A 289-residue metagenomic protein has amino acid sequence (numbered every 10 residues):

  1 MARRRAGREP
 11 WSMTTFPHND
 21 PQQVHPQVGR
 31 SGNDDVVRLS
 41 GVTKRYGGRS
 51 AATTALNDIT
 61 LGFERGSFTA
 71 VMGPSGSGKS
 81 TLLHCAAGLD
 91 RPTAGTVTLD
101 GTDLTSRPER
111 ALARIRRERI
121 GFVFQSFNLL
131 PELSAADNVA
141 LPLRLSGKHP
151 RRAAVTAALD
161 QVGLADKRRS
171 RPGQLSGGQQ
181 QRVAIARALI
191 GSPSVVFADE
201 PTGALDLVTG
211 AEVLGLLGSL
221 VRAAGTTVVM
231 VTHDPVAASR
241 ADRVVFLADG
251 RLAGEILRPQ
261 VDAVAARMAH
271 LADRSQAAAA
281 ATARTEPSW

Functional and structural regions predicted by a protein language model:
R3-S12: Short, Lys/Arg-enriched N-terminal segments with co-localized hydrophobic residues within the first ~10-30 amino acids
W11-S31: Pre-NBD coupling/linker segments of ABC/ABC-like ATPases
D34-A241, L247: ABC family nucleotide-binding domain
R251-S275: Conserved beta-strand-loop-alpha-helix hinge in the C-terminal portion of ABC ATPase nucleotide-binding domains
S275-A281: Long, compositionally biased, charged low-complexity segments
R284-W289: Long, low-complexity, intrinsically disordered segments
